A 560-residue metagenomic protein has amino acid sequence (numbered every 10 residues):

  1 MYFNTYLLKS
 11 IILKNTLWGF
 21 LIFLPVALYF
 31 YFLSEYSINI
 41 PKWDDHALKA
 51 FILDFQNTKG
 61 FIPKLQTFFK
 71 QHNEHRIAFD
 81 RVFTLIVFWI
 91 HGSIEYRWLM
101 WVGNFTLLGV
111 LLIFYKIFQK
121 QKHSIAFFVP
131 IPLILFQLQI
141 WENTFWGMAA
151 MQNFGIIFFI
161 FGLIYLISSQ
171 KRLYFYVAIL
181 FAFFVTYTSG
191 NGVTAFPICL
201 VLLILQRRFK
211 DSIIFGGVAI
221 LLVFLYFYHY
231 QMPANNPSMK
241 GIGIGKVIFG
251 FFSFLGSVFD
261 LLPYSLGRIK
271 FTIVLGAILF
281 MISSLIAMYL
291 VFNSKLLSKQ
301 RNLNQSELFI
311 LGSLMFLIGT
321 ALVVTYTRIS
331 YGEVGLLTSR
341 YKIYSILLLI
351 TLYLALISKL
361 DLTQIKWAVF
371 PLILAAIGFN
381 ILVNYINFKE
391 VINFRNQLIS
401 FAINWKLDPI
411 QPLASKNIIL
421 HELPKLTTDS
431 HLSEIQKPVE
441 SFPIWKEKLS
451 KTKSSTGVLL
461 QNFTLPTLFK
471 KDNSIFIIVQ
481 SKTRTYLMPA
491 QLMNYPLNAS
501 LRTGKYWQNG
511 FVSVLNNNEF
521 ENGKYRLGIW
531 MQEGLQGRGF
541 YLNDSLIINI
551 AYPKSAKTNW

Functional and structural regions predicted by a protein language model:
K9, L13-H75, T84, F88-F127 (+7 more regions): Intrinsically disordered, polar/acidic, low-complexity terminal segments
L24-P25, F128-L135, G216-F224, Q300-R328: Transmembrane alpha-helix segments characteristic of polytopic inner-membrane glycan-assembly/cell-envelope
E35, V87-I90, F136-W146, Y226-N235 (+4 more regions): Juxtamembrane "helix-exit" motif on the non-cytosolic side of transmembrane helices
M100, A126-F158: Aromatic- and kink-enriched transmembrane "portal" helix at the membrane-lumen/periplasm boundary that abuts
T144-F145, Q152-N153, E333-L356: Hydrophobic/aromatic-rich transmembrane helices and adjacent perimembrane loops
I157-F175: Membrane-interface transmembrane helices that cradle and orient dolichyl/undecaprenyl
F161, Y174-L203: Membrane-interface alpha helices of multi-pass inner-membrane proteins
T194-F224: Perimembrane helix-loop-helix junctions
